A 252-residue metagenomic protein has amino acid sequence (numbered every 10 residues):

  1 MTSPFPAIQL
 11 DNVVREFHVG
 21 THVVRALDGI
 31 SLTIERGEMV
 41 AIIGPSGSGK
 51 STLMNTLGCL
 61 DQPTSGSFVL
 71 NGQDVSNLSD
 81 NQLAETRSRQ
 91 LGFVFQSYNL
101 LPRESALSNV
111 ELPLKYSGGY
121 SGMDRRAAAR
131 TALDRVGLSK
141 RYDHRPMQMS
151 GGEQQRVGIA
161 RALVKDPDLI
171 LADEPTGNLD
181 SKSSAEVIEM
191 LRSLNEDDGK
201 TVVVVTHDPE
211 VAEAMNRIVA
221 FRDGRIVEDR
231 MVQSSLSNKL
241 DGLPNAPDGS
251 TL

Functional and structural regions predicted by a protein language model:
F5-D223: ABC family nucleotide-binding domain
R225-L252: Conserved beta-strand-loop-alpha-helix hinge in the C-terminal portion of ABC ATPase nucleotide-binding domains
